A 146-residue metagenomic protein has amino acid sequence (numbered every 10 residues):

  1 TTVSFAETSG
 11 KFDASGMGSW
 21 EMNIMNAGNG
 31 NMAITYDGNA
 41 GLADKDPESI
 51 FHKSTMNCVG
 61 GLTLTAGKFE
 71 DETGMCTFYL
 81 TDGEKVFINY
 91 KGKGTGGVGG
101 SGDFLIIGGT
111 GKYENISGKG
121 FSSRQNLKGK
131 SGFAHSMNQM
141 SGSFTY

Functional and structural regions predicted by a protein language model:
V3-Y146: Beta-strand-enriched cores of mature, soluble protein domains
